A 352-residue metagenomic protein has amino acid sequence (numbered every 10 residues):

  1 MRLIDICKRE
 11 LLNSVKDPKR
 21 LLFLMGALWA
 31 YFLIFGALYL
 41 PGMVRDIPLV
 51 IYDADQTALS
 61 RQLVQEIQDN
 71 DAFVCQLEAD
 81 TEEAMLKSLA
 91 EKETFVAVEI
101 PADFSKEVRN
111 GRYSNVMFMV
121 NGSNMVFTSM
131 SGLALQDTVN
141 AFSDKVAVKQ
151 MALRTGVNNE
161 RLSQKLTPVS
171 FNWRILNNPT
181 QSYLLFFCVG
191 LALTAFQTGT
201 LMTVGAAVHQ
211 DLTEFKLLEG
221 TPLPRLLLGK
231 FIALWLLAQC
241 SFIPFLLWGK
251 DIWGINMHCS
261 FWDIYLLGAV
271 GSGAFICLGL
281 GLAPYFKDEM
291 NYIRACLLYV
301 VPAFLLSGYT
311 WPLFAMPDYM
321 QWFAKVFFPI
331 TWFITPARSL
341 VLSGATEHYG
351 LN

Functional and structural regions predicted by a protein language model:
M1-M25: N-terminal Sec/SRP start-transfer signal
P18-A58, V120-S123, D144-C240, C259-S260 (+1 more regions): Transmembrane helix-boundary elements of multi-pass transport/secretion proteins, especially ABC-type permease modules
V44-A79: Membrane-interface junction motifs in transport/secretion proteins
D71-V148: Extracytoplasmic loops/domains of multi-pass membrane proteins
V126-S143, L176-F187, A207-L218, A238-L247 (+1 more regions): Hydrophobic alpha-helical transmembrane segments
L201, G229-W253, F275-G279, A283: Hydrophobic alpha-helical transmembrane segments that constitute the membrane-spanning cores of multi-pass membrane
F215-L218, W248-Y265: Membrane-interfacial helix-loop-helix connectors in multipass membrane proteins
N256-N352: Membrane-spanning alpha-helical segments of multipass transporters and channels
